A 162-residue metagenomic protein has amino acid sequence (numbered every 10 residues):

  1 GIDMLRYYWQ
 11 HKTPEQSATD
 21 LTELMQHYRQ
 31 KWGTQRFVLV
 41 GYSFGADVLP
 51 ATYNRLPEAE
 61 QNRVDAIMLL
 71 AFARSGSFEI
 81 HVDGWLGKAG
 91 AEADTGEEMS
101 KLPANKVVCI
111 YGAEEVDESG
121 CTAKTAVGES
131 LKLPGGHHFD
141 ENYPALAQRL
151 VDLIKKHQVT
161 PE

Functional and structural regions predicted by a protein language model:
G1-W9: Conserved alpha/beta-hydrolase
Q10-A18, Y42, A46, E92 (+2 more regions): Solvent-exposed, acidic/flexible segments
H11-W32, D47-A51: Alpha/beta-hydrolase active-site loop
K31-S43: Alpha/beta-hydrolase fold nucleophile elbow
V40-Y42, M68-A71, I110: Alpha/beta-hydrolase-fold catalytic nucleophile elbow
A59-S75: A conserved short beta-strand
F72-H137: The feature captures the conserved acid-bearing segment of alpha/beta-hydrolase catalytic domains
G120-A123, V127-E162: C-terminal catalytic histidine-bearing segment of alpha/beta-hydrolase fold enzymes
